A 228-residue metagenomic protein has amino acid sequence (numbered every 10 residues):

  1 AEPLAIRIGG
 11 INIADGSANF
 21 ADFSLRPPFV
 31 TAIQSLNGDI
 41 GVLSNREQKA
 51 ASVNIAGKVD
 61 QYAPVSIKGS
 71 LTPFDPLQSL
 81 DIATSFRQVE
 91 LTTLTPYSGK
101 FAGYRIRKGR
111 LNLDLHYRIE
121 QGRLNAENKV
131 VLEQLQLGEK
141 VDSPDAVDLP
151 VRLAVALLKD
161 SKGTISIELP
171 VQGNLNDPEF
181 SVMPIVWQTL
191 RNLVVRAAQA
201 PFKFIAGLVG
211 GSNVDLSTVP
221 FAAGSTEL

Functional and structural regions predicted by a protein language model:
A1-T93, V171-L175, M183-W187: Elongated, acidic membrane-bridging lipid-handling scaffolds and related periplasm/extracellular "bridge/tunnel" systems
L4, T72-F74, Q78, T84-S85 (+2 more regions): Extended terminal
F20, Y97, P220-A223: Broad hydrophobic/π-residue packing in well-ordered secondary structure
L25-D39, K58-K68, V89-L124, D148-L149 (+1 more regions): Amphipathic hydrophobic-ligand
